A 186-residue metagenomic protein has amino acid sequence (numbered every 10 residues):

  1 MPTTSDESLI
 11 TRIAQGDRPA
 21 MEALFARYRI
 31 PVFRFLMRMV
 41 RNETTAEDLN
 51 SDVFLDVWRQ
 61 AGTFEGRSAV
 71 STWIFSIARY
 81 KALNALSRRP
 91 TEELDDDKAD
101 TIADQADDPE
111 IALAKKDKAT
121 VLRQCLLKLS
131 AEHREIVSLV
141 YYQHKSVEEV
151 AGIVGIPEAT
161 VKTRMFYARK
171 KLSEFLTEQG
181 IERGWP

Functional and structural regions predicted by a protein language model:
P2-D6, N84, T91-K118: Internal acidic/polar
P2-T3, R12, R41, V121-K128 (+3 more regions): C-terminal edge and immediately downstream basic/flexible tail or linker adjoining helix-turn-helix-like DNA-binding
I10-F33, W58: A short, charge-rich alpha-helical start-of-domain segment used by transcription regulators
A14-Q15, R41-E43, S51-A69, R88-R89 (+1 more regions): Sigma70-family region 2
F25-E43, Q60, L126, K171 (+1 more regions): Amphipathic, Lys/Arg- and hydrophobic-enriched alpha-helical face
R29, M37, S51-W58, S68-S87 (+1 more regions): Σ70-family region 2.3-2.4 aromatic/basic alpha-helix that recognizes the −10 promoter and nucleates DNA melting
G62-G66, S76-D96, K115, Y167 (+1 more regions): Arg/Lys-rich amphipathic alpha helix in sigma70-family domain 2
I136-V140: A short pre-motif secondary-structure segment
